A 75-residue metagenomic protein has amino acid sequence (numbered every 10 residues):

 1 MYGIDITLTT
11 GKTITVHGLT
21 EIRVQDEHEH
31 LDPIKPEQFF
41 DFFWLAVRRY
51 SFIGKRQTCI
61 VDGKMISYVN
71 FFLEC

Functional and structural regions predicted by a protein language model:
M1-D5, R48: Short structural boundary motif marking the start of a folded domain
I6-L8, F52: SH3/SH3-like beta-barrel fold
T7, T15-H17, I60: Generic structural detector for well-ordered beta-strands
T9-G11, R56: Glycine-centered tight beta-turn/hairpin loop motif at sheet-sheet or coil-to-beta transitions
T13-F43: Short, flexible N-terminal segments of the mature chain
D32-C75: Acidic, low-complexity intrinsically disordered segments
